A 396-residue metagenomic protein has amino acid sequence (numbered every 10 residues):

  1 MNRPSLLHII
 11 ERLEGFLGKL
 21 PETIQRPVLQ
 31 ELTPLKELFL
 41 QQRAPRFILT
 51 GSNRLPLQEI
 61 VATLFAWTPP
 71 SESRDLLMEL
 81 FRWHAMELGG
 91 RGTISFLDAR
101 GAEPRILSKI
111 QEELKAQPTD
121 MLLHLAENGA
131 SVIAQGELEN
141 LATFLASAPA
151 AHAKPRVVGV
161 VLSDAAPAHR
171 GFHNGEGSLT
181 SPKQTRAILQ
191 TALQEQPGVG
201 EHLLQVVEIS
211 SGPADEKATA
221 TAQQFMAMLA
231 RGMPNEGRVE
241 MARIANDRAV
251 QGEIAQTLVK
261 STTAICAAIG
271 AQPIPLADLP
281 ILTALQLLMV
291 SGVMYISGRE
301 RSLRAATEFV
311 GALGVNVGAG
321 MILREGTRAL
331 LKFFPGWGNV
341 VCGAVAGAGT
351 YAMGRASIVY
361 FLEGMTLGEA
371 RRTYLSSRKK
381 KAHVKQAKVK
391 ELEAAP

Functional and structural regions predicted by a protein language model:
N2-S95, S108, E300, R355: Conserved G1/Walker A P-loop phosphate-binding module
W67, S147, G232-N235, I296 (+2 more regions): Conserved, well-folded catalytic cores of nucleic-acid-processing and energy-transducing macromolecular machines
E87-G92, E103, L107-L203: Conserved C-terminal guanine-recognition region of P-loop GTPase G domains, centered on the G4
A153-V158, A168-K183, T191-A264: C-terminal end of P-loop GTPase domains and the immediately downstream helical coupling element
D247-Q256, G314, G318, S357-Y360: Flexible loop/N-cap segments at domain edges
L258-I296, E300-R355: Membrane-inserting effector segments that mediate pore formation, membrane fusion, or transient membrane insertion
I358-P396: Acidic, carboxylate-rich catalytic segments that either coordinate divalent cations
